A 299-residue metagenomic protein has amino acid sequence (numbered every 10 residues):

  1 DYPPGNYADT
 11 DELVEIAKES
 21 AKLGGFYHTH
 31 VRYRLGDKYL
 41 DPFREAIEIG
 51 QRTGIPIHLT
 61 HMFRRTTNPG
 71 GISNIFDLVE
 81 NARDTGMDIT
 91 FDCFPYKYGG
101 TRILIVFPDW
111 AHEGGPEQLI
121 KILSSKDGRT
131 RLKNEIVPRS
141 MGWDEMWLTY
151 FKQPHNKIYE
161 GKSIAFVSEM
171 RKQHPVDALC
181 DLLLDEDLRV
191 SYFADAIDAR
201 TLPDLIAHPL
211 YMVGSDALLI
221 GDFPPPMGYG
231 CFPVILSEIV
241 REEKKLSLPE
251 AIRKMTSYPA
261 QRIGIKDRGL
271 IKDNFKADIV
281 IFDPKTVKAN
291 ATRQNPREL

Functional and structural regions predicted by a protein language model:
D1, L13, A17, E48 (+2 more regions): Active-site neighborhoods of metal-dependent hydrolases
D1-R52: Hydrophobic, small-residue-rich alpha-helical packing segments that form membrane-like cores
F26, G54, G86-D88, W143 (+4 more regions): Active-site lining segments that contact anionic ligands and/or coordinate catalytic metals
H30, D92, K172, D216 (+4 more regions): Divalent metal-coordination and catalytic microenvironments
S125, D204-L210, S215-D216, V280-L299: C-terminal cap of metal-dependent C-N hydrolases
V176-L183, L248-T256, I271, F275: Short, well-structured alpha-helical segments that form the helix of a local strand-helix-strand
S191-R200, P259-R268, A289-Q294: Flexible, glycine/threonine-enriched loop-and-boundary segments that flank and lead into catalytic domains of large
P233-K245, I252, P284-N295: Feature captures the catalytic cores and cofactor-binding loops of soluble hydro-lyases/lyases that act on carboxylate
